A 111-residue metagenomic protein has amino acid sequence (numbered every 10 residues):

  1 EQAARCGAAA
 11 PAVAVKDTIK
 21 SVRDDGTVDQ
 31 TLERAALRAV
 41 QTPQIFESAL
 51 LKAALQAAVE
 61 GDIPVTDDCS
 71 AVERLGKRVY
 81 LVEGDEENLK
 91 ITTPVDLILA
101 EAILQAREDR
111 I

Functional and structural regions predicted by a protein language model:
E1, D25-T31, I98-A100: Short, hinge-like loop/turn segments at secondary-structure boundaries
E1-V22: Conserved donor-nucleotide/metal-binding helix-loop-beta segment in metal-dependent transferases, i.e., the alpha-helix
Q2-A3, Q30-T31, I63-P64, E73: Solvent-exposed alpha-helices and their adjacent loops that cap or buttress functional pockets in soluble metabolic
G7-P11, T27-D29, R78-Y80: Structural motif
A12-V13, L32, E83-D85: Residues at the C-termini of beta-strands that transition into short coil/loop
V15, G26, E86-N88: Residue-level detector of flexible, active-site-proximal loop/helix-junction positions within diverse enzyme catalytic
T18-F46: Short, flexible, basic/aromatic active-site loop/helix in glycosyltransferases
R38-I111: Conserved alpha/beta core of the MobA/IspD/sugar-nucleotide pyrophosphorylase nucleotidyltransferase superfamily
